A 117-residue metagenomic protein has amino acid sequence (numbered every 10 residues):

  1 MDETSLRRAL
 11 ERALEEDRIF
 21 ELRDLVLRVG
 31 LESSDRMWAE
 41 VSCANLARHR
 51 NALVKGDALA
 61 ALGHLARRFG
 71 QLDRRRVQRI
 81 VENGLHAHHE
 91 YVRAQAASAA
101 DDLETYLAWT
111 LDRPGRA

Functional and structural regions predicted by a protein language model:
M1-D24, A117: N-terminal "cap/leader" segments of large eukaryotic alpha-helical scaffolds
D2-R12, S34-L46, G70-N83, W109-R113: Amphipathic alpha-helical scaffolding segments comprising HEAT/armadillo-like alpha-solenoid repeats
D17-I19, R50-N51, H88-H89: Short inter-helical turns and helix N-cap capping residues of alpha-solenoid HEAT/ARM repeat scaffolds
I19-L22, K55, R93: Residue-level detector of extended alpha-helical repeat arrays and alpha-solenoid scaffolds
L22-L27, L59, A97: Hydrophobic core positions within HEAT/HEAT-like alpha-solenoid repeats
G30, G63-H64, D101: Structural signature of alpha-helical solenoid repeat scaffolds
N83-A117: Eukaryotic acidic, Ser/Thr-rich intrinsically disordered low-complexity regions
